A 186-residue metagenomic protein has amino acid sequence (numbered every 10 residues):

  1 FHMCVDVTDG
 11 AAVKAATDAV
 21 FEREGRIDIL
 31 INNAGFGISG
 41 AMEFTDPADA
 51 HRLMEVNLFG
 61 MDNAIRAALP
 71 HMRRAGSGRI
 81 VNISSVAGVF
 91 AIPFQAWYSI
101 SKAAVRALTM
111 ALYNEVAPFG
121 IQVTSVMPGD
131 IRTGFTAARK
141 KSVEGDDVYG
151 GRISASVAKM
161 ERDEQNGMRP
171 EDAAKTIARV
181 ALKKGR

Functional and structural regions predicted by a protein language model:
V5-A15, P47: The beta1-alpha1 cofactor-binding region of Rossmann-like NAD(H)/NADP(H)-dependent oxidoreductases
A19-L30, I38: A glycine-rich helix->loop->beta "capping" turn within Rossmann-like NAD(P)(H)-dependent oxidoreductase domains
A41-M42, D49-R52: Substrate-binding pocket helix/loop in short-chain dehydrogenase/reductase
I65, S101-A104: Active-site helix of classical SDR
S85: Residue(s) in the substrate-gating loop at a strand-loop-helix junction that position the organic substrate next
F90, A111-I121: Active-site-adjacent segment of SDR/Rossmann-fold oxidoreductases
P118-R186: SDR active-site lid
